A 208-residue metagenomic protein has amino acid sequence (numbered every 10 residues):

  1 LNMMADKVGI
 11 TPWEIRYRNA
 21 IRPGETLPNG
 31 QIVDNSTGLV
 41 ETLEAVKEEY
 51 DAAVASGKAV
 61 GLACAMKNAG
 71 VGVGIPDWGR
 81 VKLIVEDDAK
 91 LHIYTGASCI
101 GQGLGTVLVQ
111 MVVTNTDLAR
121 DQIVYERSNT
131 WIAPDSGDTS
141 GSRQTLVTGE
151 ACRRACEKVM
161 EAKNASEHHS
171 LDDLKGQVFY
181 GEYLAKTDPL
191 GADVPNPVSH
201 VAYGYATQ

Functional and structural regions predicted by a protein language model:
M3-V8, W13-H92, G96-N115, S128-Q208: Cofactor-centric catalytic regions
L118-R120: N-terminal structural subdomain of ketosynthase/condensing enzymes
